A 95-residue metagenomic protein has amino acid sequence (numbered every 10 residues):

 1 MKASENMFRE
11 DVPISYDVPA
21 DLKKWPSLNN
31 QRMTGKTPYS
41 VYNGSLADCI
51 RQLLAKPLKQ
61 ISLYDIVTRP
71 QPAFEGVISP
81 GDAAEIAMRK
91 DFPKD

Functional and structural regions predicted by a protein language model:
M1-K2, R51: N-terminal amphipathic/basic-hydrophobic helices that include classical n-h-c signal peptides and signal-anchor
K2, N6-F8, S15, L28-N30 (+2 more regions): Eukaryotic endosomal/vacuolar membrane-trafficking regulators centered on PX-domain-mediated PI3P pathways
S4, Q31-G35, D48: Generic, low-specificity signal for short hydrophobic/alpha-helical stretches with a mild N-terminal bias, encompassing
R9-T37, R69: Short aromatic-glycine-(Arg/Gly/Cys) micro-motifs in beta-strand/loop hairpins
K23, S27, R51-L54, M88: A ubiquitous, low-specificity "background" feature that marks scattered single residues across proteins without
K36-G44: A short, exposed loop/beta-hairpin motif centered on an aromatic-Gly-Thr core
G44-K59: A short, charged, amphipathic alpha-helix used as a generic interaction element across diverse proteins
A55-D95: Short, compact, well-ordered microdomains
